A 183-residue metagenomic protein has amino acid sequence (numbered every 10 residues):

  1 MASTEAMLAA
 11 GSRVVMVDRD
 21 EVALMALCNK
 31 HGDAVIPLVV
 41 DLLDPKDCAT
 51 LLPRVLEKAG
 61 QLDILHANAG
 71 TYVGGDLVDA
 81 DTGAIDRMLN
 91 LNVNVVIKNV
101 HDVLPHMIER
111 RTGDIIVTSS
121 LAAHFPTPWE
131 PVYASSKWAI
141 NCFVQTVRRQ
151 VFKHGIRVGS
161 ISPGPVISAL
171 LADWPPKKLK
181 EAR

Functional and structural regions predicted by a protein language model:
M1-V14: Canonical Rossmann dinucleotide-binding motif of NAD(H)/NADP(H)-dependent dehydrogenases/reductases, specifically
S12-A26: Conserved glycine-rich Rossmann-like NAD(P)H-binding loop of the short-chain dehydrogenase/reductase
E21-V22, V40-T50, T82: The beta1-alpha1 cofactor-binding region of Rossmann-like NAD(H)/NADP(H)-dependent oxidoreductases
D76-L77, D81-L89: Substrate-binding pocket helix/loop in short-chain dehydrogenase/reductase
V78, T127-P131: Active-site loop immediately N-terminal to the catalytic Tyr-X3-Lys motif of short-chain dehydrogenase/reductase
V100, S136: Active-site helix of classical SDR
S120: Residue(s) in the substrate-gating loop at a strand-loop-helix junction that position the organic substrate next
